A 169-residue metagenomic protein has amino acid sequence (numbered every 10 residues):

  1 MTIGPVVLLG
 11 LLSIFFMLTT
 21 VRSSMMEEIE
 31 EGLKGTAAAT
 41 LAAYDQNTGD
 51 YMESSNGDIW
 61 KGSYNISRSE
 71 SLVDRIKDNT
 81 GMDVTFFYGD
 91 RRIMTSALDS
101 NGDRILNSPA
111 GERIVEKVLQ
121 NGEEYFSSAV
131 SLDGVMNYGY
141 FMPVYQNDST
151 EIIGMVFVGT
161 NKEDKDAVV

Functional and structural regions predicted by a protein language model:
M1-T20: Extreme N-terminal signal-anchor transmembrane helix of membrane signaling/transducer proteins, especially in bacteria
I14, L18-E53: Membrane-proximal amphipathic alpha-helices that sit immediately adjacent to an N-terminal transmembrane/signal-anchor
E31, G35-N47, S71-M94, E123-E124: Short N-terminal helix-loop-first-beta-strand/juxtamembrane motif that initiates sensory/input modules
G49-Y64, F87: Alpha-helical transmembrane helix bundles of large polytopic membrane transport and channel proteins
S67-G81, S96-L132: Extracytoplasmic/periplasmic sensor domains and loops in membrane signaling proteins
M94, I153-G154: A structural microfeature
I114, G134, Y145-S149, F157-V168: Helix-start (N-cap) segments at beta->loop->alpha junctions that couple sensory/regulatory domains to adjoining helices
A129-S131, G139-T150: A short, hydrophobic, proline-anchored segment that marks a local hinge/packing element in signaling and regulatory
